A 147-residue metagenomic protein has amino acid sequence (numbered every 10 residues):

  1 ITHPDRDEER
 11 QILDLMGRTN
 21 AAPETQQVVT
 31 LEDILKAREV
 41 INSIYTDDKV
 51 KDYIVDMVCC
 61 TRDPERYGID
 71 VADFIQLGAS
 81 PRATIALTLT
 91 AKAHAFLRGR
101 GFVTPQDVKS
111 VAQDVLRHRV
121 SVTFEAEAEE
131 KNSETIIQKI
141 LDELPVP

Functional and structural regions predicted by a protein language model:
I1-V71, L97-G101, P105, A126-E130 (+1 more regions): Conserved C-terminal "switch" segment of AAA+ ATPases
D63-P147: C-terminal engagement/docking regions of AAA+ P-loop ATPases
